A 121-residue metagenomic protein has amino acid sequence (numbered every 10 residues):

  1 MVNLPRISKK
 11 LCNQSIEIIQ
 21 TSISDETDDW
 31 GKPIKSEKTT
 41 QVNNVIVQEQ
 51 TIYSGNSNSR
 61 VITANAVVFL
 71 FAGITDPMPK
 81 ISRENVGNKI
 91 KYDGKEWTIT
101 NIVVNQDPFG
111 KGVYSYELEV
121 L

Functional and structural regions predicted by a protein language model:
M1-I16: N-terminal intrinsically disordered, low-complexity, charge/repeat-rich segments that act as generic
L4, S22-L121: Short, conserved turn/kink motifs that form compact alpha/beta structural patches or helix kinks used as
